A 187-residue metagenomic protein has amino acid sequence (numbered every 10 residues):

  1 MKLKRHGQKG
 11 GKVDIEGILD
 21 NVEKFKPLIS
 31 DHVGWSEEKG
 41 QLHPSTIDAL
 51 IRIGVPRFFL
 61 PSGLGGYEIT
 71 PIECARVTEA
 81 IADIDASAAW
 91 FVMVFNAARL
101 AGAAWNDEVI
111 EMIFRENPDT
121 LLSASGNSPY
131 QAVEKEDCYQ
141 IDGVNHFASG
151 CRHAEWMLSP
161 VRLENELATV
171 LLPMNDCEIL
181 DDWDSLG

Functional and structural regions predicted by a protein language model:
M1-L60, G66-R76: Alpha-helical interface subdomain recognition
I15, T120, C138, D176-C177: Short linear motifs in intrinsically disordered/low-complexity regions
P44-R52, R57-A154: Glycine-rich flavin
P129-Q131, I179-G187: Short Gly/Thr-rich strand-loop-strand
V144-W183: DPxDG-like acidic metal-binding loop motif
